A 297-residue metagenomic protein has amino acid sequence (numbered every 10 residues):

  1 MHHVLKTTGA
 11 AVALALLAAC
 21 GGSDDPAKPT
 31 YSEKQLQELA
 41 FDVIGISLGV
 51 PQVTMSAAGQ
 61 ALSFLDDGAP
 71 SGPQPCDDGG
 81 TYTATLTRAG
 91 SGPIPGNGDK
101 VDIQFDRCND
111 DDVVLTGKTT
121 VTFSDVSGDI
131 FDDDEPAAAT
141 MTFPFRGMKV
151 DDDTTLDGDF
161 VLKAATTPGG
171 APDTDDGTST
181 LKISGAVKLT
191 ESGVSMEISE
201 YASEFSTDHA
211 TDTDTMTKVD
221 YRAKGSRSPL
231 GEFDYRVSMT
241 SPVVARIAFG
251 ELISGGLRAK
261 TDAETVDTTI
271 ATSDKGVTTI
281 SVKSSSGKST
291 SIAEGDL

Functional and structural regions predicted by a protein language model:
M1-G9: Bacterial N-terminal signal peptides that target proteins for export
A15-A19: C-terminal motif of bacterial Sec signal peptides marking the signal peptidase cleavage site
S23-L297: Low-complexity, intrinsically disordered segments exposed to solvent
